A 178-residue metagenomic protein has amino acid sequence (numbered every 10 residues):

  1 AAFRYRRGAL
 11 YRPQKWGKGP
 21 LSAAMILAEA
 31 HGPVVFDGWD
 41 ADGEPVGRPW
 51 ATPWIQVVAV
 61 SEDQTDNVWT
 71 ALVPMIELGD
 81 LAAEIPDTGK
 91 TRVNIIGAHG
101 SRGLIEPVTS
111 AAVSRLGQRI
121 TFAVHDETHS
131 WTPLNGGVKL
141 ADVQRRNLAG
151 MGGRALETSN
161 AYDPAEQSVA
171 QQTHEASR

Functional and structural regions predicted by a protein language model:
A1-R178: Phosphate/NTP-binding elements of NTP-utilizing enzymes
